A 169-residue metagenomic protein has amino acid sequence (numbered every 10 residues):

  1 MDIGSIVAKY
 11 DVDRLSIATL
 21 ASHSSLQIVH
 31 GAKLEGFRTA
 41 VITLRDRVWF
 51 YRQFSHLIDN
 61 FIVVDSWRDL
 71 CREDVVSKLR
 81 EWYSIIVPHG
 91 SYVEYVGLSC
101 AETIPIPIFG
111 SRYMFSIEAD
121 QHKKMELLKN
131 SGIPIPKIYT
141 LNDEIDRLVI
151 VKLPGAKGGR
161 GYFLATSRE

Functional and structural regions predicted by a protein language model:
M1-R14: Short N-terminal or domain-adjacent regulatory/targeting segments
R14-S16, S111-R112: Short, contiguous strand/loop micro-motifs
L15-A18, V149: Conserved hydrophobic helix-helix packing surfaces used for dimerization/oligomerization
A18-L20, I42, A156: Short hydrophobic segments within beta-strands
T19-T39: N-terminal basic/disordered segments at the start of proteins
L44-V149, A156-K157, S167: Conserved N-proximal alpha/beta basic substrate-recognition cap immediately N-terminal to, or forming the N-lobe
